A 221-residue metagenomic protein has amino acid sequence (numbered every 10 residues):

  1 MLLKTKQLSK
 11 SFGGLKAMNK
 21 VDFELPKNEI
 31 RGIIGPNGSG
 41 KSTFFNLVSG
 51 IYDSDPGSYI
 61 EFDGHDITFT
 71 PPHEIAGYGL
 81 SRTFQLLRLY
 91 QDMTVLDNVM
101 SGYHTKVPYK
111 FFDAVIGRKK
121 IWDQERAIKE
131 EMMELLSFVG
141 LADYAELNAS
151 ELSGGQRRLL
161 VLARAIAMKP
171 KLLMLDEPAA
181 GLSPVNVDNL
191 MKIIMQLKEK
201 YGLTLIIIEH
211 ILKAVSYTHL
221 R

Functional and structural regions predicted by a protein language model:
I34-P36: The feature captures the beta-strand-to-loop junction immediately N-terminal to the Walker
G57-H65, G77-Y78: Conserved ABC transporter NBD signature motif
F112-D143, K192-Q196, T204: Conserved ABC ATPase "signature" region
N148-L152: Conserved ABC ATPase signature
K169: Conserved catalytic motifs of ABC-family nucleotide-binding domains
L173-E177: Catalytic Walker B motif of ABC-type/P-loop ATPase nucleotide-binding domains
T218-R221: Conserved small/polar residues in nucleotide/adenosyl-binding loops
